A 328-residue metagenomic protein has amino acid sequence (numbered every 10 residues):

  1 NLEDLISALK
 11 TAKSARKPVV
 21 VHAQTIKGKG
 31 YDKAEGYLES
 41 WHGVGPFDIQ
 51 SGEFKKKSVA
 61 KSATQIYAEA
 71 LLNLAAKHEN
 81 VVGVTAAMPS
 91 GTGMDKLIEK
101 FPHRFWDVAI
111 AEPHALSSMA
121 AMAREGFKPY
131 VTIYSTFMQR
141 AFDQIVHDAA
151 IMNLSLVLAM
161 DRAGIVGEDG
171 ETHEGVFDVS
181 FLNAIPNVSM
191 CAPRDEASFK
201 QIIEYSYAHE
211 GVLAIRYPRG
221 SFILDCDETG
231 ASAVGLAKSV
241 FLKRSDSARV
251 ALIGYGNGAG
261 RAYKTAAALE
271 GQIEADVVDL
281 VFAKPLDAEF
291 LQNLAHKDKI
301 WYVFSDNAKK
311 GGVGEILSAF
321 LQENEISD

Functional and structural regions predicted by a protein language model:
N1-V44, Q50-K100, P113-L116, M138-Q139 (+3 more regions): Thiamine diphosphate
A8-L9, Q144, I202-I203: Short beta-alpha junctions and helix-cap segments that line functional grooves
V82-V84, R104-D107, E125-T136, L156-A159: A short, small-residue-rich loop immediately preceding and capping a beta-strand
G93, F105, E112-T132, A141-I145 (+1 more regions): Extended, hydrophobic alpha-helical segments in both membrane/secreted and soluble proteins
W106, C191, D276-V278: General small-molecule cofactor/ligand-binding pocket signal
V108-A109, I133-Y134, A192-D195, F304-D306: Short beta->alpha connector loops at strand-helix junctions that form conserved, small/polar/Pro-enriched
A192-Y207: Conserved glycine-bearing catalytic or ligand-binding loops at nucleotide- and phosphate-handling centers of large
